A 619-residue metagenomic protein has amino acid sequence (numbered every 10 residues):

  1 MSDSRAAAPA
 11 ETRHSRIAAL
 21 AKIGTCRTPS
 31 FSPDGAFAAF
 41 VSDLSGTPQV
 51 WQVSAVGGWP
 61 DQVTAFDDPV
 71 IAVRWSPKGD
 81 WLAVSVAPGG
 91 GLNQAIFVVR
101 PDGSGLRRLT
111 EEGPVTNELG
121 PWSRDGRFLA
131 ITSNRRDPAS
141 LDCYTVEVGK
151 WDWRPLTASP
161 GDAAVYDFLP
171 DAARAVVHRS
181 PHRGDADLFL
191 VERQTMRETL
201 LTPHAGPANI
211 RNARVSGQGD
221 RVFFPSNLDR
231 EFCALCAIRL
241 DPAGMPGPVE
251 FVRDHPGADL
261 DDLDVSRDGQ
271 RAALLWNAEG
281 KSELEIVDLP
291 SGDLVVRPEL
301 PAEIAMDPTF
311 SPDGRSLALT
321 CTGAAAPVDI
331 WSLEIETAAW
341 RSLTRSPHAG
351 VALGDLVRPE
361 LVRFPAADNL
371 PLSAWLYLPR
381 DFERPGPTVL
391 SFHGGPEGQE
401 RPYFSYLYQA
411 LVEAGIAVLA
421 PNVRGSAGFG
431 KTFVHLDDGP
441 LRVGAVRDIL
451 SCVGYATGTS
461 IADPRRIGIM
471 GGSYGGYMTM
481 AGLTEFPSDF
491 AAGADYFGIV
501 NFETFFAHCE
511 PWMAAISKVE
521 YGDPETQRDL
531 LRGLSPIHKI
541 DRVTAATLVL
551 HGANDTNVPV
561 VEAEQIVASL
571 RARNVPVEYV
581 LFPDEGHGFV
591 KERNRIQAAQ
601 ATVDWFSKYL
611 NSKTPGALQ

Functional and structural regions predicted by a protein language model:
S2-R16, F37, V41-Q62, D80-W81 (+10 more regions): Beta-propeller blade-edge and WD-like acidic-aromatic loop motif
K22-V41, D67-S85, I96, E112-T132 (+11 more regions): Conserved beta-propeller blade repeats
L235, I330, F364, A374 (+5 more regions): Conserved hydrophobic/aromatic pocket- or pore-lining residues that grip, position, or stack substrates in active sites
S342-F382: N-terminal cap/lid segment of alpha/beta-hydrolase-fold proteins
R380, G394-G395, S473, A553: Residue-level signal for short, function-critical loop segments
F382-G386, S391-F429: Short substrate-entry loop that stabilizes the transition state in hydrolases
V423-Q619: Active-site-proximal cap/loop segments of hydrolase catalytic domains
